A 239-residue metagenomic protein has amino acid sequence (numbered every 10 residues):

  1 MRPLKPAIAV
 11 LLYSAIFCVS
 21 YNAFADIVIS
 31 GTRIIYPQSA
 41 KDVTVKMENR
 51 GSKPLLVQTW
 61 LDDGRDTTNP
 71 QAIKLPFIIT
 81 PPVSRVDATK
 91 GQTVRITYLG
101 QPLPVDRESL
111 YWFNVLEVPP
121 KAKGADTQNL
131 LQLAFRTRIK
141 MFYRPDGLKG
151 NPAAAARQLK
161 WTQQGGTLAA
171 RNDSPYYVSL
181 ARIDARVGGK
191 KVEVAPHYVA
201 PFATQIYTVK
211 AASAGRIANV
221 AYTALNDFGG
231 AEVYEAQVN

Functional and structural regions predicted by a protein language model:
M1-L11: Bacterial N-terminal signal peptides that target proteins for export
L12-Y13, A23: Cleavable N-terminal signal peptides
A25-E48, G150-Q163, P196-Y198: Beta-sheet-dominated interaction scaffolds and their linkers
M47-G51, L168-S174: Asparagine-centered strand-capping/turn motif at beta-strand->loop junctions
K53-L61, R171, V178-I183, Y234: Short, hydrophobic/aromatic beta-strand segments
T68-P102, G189-G215: Intrinsically disordered, low-complexity Pro/Gly/Ser/Thr-rich segments with frequent PxxP/GP/PP motifs and embedded
L99-D146, A154, A214-N239: Terminal connector regions
